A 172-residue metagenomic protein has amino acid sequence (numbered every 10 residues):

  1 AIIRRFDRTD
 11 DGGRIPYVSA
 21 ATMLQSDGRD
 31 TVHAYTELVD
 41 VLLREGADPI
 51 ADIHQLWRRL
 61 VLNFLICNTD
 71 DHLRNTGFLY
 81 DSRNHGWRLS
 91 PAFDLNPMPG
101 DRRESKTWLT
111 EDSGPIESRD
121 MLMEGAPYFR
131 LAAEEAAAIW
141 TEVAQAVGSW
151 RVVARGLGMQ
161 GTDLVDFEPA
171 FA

Functional and structural regions predicted by a protein language model:
A1-L73, G77-A172: Anionic ligand-binding catalytic core segments
